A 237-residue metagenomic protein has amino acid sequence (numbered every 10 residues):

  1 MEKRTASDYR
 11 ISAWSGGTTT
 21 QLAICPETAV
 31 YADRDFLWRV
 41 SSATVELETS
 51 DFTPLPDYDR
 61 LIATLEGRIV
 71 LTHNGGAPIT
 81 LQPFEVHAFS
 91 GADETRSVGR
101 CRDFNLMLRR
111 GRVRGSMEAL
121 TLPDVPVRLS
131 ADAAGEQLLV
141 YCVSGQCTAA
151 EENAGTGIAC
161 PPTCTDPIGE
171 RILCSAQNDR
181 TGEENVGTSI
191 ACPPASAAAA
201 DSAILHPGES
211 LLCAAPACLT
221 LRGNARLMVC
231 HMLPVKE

Functional and structural regions predicted by a protein language model:
M1-E237: Jelly-roll (double-stranded beta-helix
